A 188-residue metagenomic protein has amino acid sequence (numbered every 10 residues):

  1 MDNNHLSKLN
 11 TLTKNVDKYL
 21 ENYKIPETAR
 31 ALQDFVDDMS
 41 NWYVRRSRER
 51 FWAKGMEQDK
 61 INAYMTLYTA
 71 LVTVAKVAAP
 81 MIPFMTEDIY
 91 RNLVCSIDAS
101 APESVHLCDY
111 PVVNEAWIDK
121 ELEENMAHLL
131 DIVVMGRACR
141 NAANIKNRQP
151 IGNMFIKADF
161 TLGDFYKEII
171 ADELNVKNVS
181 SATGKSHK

Functional and structural regions predicted by a protein language model:
M1-K188: Feature 926 captures the class I aminoacyl-tRNA synthetase adenylation module centered on the KMSKS loop
